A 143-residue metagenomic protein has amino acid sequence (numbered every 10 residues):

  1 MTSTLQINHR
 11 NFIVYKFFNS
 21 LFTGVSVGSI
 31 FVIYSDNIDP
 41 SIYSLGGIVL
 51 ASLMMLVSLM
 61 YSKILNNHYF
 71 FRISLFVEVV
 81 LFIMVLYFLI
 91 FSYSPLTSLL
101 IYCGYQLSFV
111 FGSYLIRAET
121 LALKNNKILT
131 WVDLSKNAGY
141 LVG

Functional and structural regions predicted by a protein language model:
M1-T23, Y93-S94: Juxtamembrane cytosolic amphipathic helices that cap and anchor the N-termini of specific transmembrane helices
F12-T23, G28, V32, L50 (+1 more regions): Substrate-agnostic recognition of the 12-TM MFS/MFS-like secondary transporter fold
S26-F31, M55, V79-L86: Hydrophobic, membrane-inserted alpha-helices
S29-S35, M60, Y87-S94: Juxtamembrane "helix-exit" motif on the non-cytosolic side of transmembrane helices
D36-L50, T130: Loop-to-transmembrane helix entry
M55-Y69: Helix-to-loop junctions at the C-terminal end of transmembrane segments in multipass secondary transporters
F71-S74: Primarily marks hydrophobic transmembrane alpha-helices of the MFS/SLC 12-helix fold
F76-S98: C-terminal ends and interior cores of transmembrane alpha-helices in multi-pass membrane transporters/permeases
